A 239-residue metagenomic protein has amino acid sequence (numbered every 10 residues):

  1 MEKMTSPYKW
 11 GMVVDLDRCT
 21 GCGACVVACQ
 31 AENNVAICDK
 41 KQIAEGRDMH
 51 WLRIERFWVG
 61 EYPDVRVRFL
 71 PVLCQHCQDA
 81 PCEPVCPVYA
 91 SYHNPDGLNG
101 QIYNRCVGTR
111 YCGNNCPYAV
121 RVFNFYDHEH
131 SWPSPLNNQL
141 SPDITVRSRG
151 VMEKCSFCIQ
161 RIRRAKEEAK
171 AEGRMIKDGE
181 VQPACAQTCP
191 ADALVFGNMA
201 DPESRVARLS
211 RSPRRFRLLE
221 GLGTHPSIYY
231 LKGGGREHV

Functional and structural regions predicted by a protein language model:
M1-V239: Non-ligating segments of multi-cofactor redox enzymes
